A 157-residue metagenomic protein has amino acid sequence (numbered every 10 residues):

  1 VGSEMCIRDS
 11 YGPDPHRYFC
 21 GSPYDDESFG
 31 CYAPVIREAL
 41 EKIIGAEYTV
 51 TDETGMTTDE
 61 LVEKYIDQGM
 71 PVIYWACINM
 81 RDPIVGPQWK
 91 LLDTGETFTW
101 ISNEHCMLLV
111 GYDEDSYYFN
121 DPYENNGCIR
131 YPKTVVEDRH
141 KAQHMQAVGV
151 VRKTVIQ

Functional and structural regions predicted by a protein language model:
V1-I7: Short, small-residue-biased leader/transition segments that mark boundaries at the very start of proteins
F19-G30, G45-E53, V62, G95-E96 (+1 more regions): Second-shell loop/turn segments in exported
A33, R37-E41, D59, E63 (+3 more regions): Extracytoplasmic/secreted envelope proteins and their assembly/folding machinery, especially bacterial periplasmic
I43-E47, D67-I73, D113-S116: Loop/turn elements at helix/coil->beta-strand transitions in domains of secreted/extracellular proteins
T49-T51, P71-A76, L108, Y118-N120: Structural recognition of the beta-strand scaffold that forms the well-ordered cores of secreted hydrolase catalytic
T54-C77, R81: ...with weaker cross-activation on analogous glycine-rich loops/strands in unrelated enzymes
G69, S102-E104: Extracytoplasmic
D82, G86-I101, V110-Q157: Noncatalytic regulatory segments and standalone regulatory/sensor domains
